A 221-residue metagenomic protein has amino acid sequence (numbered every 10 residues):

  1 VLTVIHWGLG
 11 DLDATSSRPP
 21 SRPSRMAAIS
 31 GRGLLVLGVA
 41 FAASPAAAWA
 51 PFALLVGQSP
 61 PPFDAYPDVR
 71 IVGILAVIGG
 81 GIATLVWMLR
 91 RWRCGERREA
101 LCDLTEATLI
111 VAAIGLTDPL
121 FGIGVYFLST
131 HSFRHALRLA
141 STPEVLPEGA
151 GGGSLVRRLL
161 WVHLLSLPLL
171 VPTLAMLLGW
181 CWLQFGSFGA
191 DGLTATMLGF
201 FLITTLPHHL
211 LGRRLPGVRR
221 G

Functional and structural regions predicted by a protein language model:
V1-A42, A53-F63: Membrane-interface helix-loop-helix junctions at boundaries between adjacent transmembrane segments
V1-H6, G122-R134, T196-F201: Hydrophobic core segments of alpha-helical transmembrane domains in multi-pass membrane proteins
I5-P19, I82-E96, A136-L139, H208-G217: C-terminal ends of transmembrane helices
L9-T15, T117, Y126-L160, L164: Predominantly late transmembrane helices and immediately cytosolic-facing juxtamembrane segments
G33-F41, I71-L89, L164-L183: Hydrophobic core of alpha-helical transmembrane segments in multi-pass integral membrane proteins
F41-Q58, G179-F185: Membrane-helix interface motif
R98-H135: Membrane-water interface signatures at transmembrane helix termini and the short loops that connect adjacent helices
L178-G199: Extracellular/periplasmic helix-loop-helix junctions in multi-pass membrane proteins
